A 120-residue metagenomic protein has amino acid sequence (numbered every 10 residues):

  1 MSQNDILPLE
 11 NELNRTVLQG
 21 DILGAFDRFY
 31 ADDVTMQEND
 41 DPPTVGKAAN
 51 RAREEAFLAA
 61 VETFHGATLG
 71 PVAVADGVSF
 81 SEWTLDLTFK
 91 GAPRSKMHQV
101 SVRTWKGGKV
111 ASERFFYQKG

Functional and structural regions predicted by a protein language model:
M1-S2, T16, T35-Q37, D41 (+1 more regions): A beta-strand edge to alpha-helix "cap/lid" segment located at domain peripheries
S2-D32: Short acidic-aromatic low-complexity motifs
A25-F29, A49, R53-A56: Residue-level detector of alpha-helical secondary structure
G46: Divalent metal-coordination and catalytic microenvironments
